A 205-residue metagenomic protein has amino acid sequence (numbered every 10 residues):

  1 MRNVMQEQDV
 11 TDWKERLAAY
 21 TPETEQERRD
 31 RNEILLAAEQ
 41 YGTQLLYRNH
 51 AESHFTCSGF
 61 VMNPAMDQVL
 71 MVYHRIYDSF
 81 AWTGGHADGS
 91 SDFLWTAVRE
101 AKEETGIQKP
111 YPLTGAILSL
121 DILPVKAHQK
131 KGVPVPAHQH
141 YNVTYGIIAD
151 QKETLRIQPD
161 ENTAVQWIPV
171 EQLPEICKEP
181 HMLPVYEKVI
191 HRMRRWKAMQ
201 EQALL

Functional and structural regions predicted by a protein language model:
Q8-E23: N-terminal domain-onset segments
A19-S58, L204: Acidic, metal-coordinating catalytic segment for phosphate/diphosphate chemistry, firing primarily on the Nudix
L46-W82: N-terminal strand-loop-strand
L70-V72, G85, R156-Q158: Short histidine-centered beta-strand/loop micro-motifs that create catalytic or ligand/metal-coordination sites
S79-G85, W167-I168: A short, polar/proline- and glycine-enriched secondary-structure boundary/capping micro-motif
D88-P184: Unchanged
K178-L205: Charged phosphate-binding loop/patch that engages nucleotide di/tri-phosphates or the phosphate backbone of nucleic
